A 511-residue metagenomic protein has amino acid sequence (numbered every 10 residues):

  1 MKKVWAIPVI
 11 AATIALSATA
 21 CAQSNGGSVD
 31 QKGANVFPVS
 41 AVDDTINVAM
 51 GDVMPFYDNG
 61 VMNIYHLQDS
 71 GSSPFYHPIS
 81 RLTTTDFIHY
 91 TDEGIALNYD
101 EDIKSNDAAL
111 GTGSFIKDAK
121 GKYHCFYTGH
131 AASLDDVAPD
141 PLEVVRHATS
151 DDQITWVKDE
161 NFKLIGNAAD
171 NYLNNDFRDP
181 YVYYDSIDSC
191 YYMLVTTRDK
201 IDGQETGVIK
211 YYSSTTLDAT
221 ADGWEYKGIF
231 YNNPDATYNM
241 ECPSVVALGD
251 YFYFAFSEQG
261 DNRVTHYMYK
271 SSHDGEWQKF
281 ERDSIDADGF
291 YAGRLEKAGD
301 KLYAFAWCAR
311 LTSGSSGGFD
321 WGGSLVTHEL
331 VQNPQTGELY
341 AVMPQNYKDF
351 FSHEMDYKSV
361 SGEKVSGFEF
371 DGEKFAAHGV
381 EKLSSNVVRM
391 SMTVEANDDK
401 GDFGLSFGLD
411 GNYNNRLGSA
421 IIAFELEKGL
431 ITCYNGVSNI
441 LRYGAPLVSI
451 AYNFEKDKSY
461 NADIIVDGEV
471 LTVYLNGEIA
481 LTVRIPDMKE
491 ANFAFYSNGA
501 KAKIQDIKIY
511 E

Functional and structural regions predicted by a protein language model:
V4-A22: Sec-dependent N-terminal signal peptides of Gram-positive bacterial secreted proteins and lipoproteins
A20-D179, Y184-A236, A247-D286, C308-E363 (+3 more regions): Beta-rich carbohydrate-recognition and catalytic domains
G27-V42, I285, G299-K301, F319-E511: Extracellular glycan-recognition regions
M54, S114, Y181, S244 (+4 more regions): Short, surface-exposed charged micro-motifs
F177, Q204-T206, Y238-M240, A247-G249 (+3 more regions): Short gly/pro-enriched beta-turn/loop segments at secondary-structure junctions
M240-P243, G289-G293: Repeated scaffold domains used in trafficking and secretory/extracellular systems, primarily beta-propellers
A292-A306: Hydrophobic membrane-spanning alpha-helices of multi-pass integral membrane proteins
